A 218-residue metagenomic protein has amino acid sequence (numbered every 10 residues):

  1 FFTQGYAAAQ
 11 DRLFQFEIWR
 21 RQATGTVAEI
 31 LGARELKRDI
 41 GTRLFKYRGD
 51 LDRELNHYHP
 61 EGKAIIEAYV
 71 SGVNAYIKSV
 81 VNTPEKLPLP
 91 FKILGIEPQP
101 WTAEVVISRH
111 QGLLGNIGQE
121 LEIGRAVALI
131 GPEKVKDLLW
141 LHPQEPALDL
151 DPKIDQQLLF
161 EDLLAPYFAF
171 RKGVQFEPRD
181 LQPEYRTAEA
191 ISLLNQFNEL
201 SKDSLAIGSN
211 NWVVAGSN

Functional and structural regions predicted by a protein language model:
F1-N218: Substrate-recognition/specificity elements adjacent to catalytic centers across diverse enzyme folds
